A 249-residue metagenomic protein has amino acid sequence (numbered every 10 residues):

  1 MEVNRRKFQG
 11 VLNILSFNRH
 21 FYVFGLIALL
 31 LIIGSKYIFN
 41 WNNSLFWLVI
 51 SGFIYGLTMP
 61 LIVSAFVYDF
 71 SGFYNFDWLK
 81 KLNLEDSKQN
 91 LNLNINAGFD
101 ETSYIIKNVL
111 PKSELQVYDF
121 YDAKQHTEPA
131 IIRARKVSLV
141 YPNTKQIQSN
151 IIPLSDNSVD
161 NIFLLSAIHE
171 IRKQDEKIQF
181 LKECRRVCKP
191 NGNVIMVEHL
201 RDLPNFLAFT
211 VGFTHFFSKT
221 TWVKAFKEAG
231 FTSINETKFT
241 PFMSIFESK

Functional and structural regions predicted by a protein language model:
N4-I27, I33-D86: Class I SAM-dependent methyltransferase Rossmann-like catalytic core, especially the SAM/SAH-binding loop
S87-L91, N157: Nucleotide donor/acceptor-binding cores
L91-N94, G98-I151: Class I SAM-dependent methyltransferase SAM/SAH-binding core
S149-I162: A short acidic, Gly/Pro-enriched loop at the edge of an enzyme's catalytic core that lines a small-molecule cofactor
D160-D175: A short SAM/SAH-binding and catalytic strip from SAM-dependent methyltransferases
D175-N193: A short glycine-rich, Lys/Arg-flanked "PGG" loop and its adjoining helix->strand segment in the class I
N193-E247: C-terminal alpha-helical "lid/dimerization" subdomain adjacent to the S-adenosyl-L-methionine
